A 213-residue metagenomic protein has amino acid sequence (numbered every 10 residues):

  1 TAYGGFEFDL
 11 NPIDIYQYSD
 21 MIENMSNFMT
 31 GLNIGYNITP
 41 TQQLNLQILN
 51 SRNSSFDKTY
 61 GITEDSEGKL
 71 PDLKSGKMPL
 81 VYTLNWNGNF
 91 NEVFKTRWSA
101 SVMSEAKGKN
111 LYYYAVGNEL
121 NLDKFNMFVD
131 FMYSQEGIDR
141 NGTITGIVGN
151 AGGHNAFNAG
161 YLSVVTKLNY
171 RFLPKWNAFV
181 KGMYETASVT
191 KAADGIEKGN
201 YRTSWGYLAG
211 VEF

Functional and structural regions predicted by a protein language model:
T1-N53: Outer membrane beta-barrel
F6-D14, F56-D65, L70-D72, K107-A115 (+3 more regions): Outer-membrane beta-barrel translocator domains and adjoining extracellular loop/strand segments of Gram-negative
M25-L32, D65-S66, M127-Y133: Short C-terminal domain-edge/linker segments immediately following a structured domain
M25-N27, K77, K109, A159 (+1 more regions): Short coil/turn motifs at beta-sheet boundaries
Q43, M78-P79, L84-T190: Detector for outer-membrane/organellar transmembrane beta-barrel domains, recognizing the amphipathic beta-strand
Q43-L44, N50-Y82, W86-F90: Solenoidal tandem-repeat scaffolds enriched in leucines and small polar residues
Y207-F213: Outer-membrane beta-barrel "beta-signal"
